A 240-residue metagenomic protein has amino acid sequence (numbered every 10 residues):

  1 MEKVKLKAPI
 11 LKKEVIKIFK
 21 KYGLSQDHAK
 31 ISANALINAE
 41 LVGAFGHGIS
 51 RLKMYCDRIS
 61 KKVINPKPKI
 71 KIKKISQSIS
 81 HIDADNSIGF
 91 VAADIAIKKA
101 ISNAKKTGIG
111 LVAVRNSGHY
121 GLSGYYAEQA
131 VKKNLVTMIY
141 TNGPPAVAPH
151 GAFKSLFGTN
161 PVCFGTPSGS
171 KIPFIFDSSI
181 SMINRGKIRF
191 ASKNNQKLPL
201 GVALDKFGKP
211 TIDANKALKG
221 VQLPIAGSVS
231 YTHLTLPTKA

Functional and structural regions predicted by a protein language model:
M1-Y22: Generic N-terminal amphipathic, Lys/Arg-enriched alpha-helix
Q26-I37: Short, well-structured alpha-helical segments
G46-S50: Intrinsic-disorder/low-complexity recognition with aromatic hotspots
R51-K99: Active-site cofactor/substrate anionic-group-binding motifs, chiefly glycine- and Lys/Arg-rich phosphate-binding loops
H81-P167: A generic, well-ordered mixed alpha/beta core segment in the N-terminal half of proteins
V147-L218: Phosphate/diphosphate-binding glycine-rich loops and adjacent basic-rich segments that engage nucleotide
A217-V229: Extended, non-catalytic structural segments that build the interaction scaffolds of large macromolecular assemblies
T232-A240: Conserved small/polar residues in nucleotide/adenosyl-binding loops
